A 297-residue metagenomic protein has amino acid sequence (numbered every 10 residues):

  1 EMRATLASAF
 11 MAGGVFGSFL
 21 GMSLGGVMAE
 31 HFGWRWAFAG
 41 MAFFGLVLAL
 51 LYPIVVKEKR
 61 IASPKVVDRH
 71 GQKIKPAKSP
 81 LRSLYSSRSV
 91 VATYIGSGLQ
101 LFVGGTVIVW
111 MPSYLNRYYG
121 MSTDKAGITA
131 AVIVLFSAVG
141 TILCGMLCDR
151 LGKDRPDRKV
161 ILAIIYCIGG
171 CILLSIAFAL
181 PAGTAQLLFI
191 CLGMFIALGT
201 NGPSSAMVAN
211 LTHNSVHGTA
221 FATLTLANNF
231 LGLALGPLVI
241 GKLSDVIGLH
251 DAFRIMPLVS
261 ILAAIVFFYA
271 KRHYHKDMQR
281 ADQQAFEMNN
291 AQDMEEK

Functional and structural regions predicted by a protein language model:
F10-E58: Helix-loop-helix hairpin linking two adjacent transmembrane segments in secondary transporters
L24-F32, L115-N116, L147-C148, G152 (+1 more regions): Interfacial helix-cap and linker-helix signal at transmembrane-aqueous boundaries of multi-pass secondary transporters
E30-A42, S122, R158-I161, G241-S260: A membrane-interface helix-boundary motif in multi-pass transporters
L51-V55, I176-L180, R254-E287: Multi-pass alpha-helical transporter architecture, strongest for 12-TM Major Facilitator/SLC carriers used
K59-Y94, Y118, N289-E296: Juxtamembrane intracellular "pre-TM" segments in multi-pass secondary transporters
R88-I142, A197, N201, S205 (+1 more regions): Extracytoplasmic gate region of multi-pass secondary transporters
R150-Y166: Cytoplasmic membrane-interface "Motif A"-like loop-to-helix N-cap segments of 12-TM Major Facilitator Superfamily
A209-I247: A late C-terminal transmembrane helix in Major Facilitator Superfamily
